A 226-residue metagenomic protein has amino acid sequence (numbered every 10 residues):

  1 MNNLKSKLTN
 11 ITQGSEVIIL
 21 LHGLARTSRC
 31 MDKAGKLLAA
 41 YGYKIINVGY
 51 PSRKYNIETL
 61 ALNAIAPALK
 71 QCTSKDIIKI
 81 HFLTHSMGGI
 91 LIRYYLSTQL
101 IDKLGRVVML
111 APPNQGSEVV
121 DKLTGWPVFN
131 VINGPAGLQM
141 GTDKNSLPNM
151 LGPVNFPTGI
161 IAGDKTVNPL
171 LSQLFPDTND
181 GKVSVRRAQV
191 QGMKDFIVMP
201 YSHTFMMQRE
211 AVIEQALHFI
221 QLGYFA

Functional and structural regions predicted by a protein language model:
M1-E16, A39-A40: Alpha/beta-hydrolase fold catalytic core
N3, E16-V17, Y43, A162 (+1 more regions): Generic signal for short, ordered secondary-structure residues within or immediately flanking folded domains
T9-I11, C72-K75, F225: Surface-exposed acidic, glycine-flexible loop patches that form ligand/cofactor-binding and adhesion interfaces
I18-R29, L37-N155, S172-F175: Serine-dependent carboxylesterase/thioesterase catalytic core of lipase-like alpha/beta-hydrolase/SGNH enzymes
P153-A226: C-terminal catalytic-base region of ester-bond hydrolases, centering on the histidine of the charge-relay
